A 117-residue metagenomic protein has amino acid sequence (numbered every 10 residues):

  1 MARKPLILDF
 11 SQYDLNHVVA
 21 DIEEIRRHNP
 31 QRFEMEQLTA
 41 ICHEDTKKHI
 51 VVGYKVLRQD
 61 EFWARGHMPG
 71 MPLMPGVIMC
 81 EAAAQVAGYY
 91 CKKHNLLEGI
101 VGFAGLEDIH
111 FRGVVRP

Functional and structural regions predicted by a protein language model:
A2, F10-V19, V86-P117: Hydrophobic beta-strand-centered segment that forms part of the acyl-chain substrate-binding groove
A2-E44, H49: Flexible, low-complexity linker/boundary loops enriched in proline and small hydrophobic residues that flank enzymatic
I22, H28, A64, P69 (+2 more regions): Generic hydrophobic alpha-helical membrane-segment signal
P30-M74: Catalytic strand-loop segment that frames the active site of acyl-thioester-processing enzymes
E34, P72, M79-C80, A104: Hydrophobic alpha-helical segments and helix-packing faces
I41, L73-E98: Active-site helix/loop of acyl-thioester processing domains in fatty-acid/polyketide metabolism, spanning hotdog-fold
